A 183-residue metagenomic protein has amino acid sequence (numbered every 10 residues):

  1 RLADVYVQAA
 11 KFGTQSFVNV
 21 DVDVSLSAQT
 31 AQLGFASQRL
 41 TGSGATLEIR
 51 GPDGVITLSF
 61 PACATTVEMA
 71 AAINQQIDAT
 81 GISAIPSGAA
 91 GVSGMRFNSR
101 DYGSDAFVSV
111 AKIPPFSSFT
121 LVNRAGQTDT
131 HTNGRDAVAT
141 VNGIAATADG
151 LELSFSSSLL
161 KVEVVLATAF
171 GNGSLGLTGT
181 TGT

Functional and structural regions predicted by a protein language model:
R1-C63, Q75-T183: Polar, low-complexity export/assembly segments characteristic of proteins that are secreted or assemble on the cell
T66-A70, N74: Extracytoplasmic/secreted envelope proteins and their assembly/folding machinery, especially bacterial periplasmic
